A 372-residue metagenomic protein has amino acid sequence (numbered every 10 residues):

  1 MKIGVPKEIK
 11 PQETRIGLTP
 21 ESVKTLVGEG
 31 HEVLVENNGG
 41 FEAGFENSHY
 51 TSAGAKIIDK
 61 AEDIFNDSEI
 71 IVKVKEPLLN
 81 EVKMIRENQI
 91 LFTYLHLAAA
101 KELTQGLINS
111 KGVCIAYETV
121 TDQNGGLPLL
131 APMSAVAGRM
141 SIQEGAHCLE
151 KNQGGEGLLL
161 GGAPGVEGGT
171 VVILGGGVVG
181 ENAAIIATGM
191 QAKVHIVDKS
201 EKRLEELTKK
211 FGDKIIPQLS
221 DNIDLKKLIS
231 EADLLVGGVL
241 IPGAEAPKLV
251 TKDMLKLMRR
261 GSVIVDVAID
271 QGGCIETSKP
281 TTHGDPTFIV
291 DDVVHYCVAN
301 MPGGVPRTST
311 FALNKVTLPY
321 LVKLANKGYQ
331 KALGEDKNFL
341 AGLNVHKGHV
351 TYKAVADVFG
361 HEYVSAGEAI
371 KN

Functional and structural regions predicted by a protein language model:
P6-K7, P11-G44, N152-L240, T287: Glycine-rich phosphate/diphosphate-binding loop of Rossmann-like nucleotide-binding domains
Q12-E13, E21, T25-E32, F45 (+7 more regions): Metallocofactor- and cofactor-centric catalytic cores in central/energy metabolism, strongly enriched
H31, R86-Q89, N109-G112, R259-S262 (+1 more regions): A short helix->loop->beta-strand "cap" motif at the edges of active sites that frequently abuts
G54-D67, Q218-I229: Short acidic low-complexity segments
N66, I70-L149: Phosphate/diphosphate ligand-binding glycine-rich loop within oxidoreductases
E69, K75-E76, L95-H96, D221 (+3 more regions): Short glycine-/small-residue-rich Rossmann-like dinucleotide-binding loops
E118-L159, G168, I269, C274-N372: Adenosine-phosphate binding glycine-rich loop
K209-D291: Rossmann-like adenosine-cofactor binding region
